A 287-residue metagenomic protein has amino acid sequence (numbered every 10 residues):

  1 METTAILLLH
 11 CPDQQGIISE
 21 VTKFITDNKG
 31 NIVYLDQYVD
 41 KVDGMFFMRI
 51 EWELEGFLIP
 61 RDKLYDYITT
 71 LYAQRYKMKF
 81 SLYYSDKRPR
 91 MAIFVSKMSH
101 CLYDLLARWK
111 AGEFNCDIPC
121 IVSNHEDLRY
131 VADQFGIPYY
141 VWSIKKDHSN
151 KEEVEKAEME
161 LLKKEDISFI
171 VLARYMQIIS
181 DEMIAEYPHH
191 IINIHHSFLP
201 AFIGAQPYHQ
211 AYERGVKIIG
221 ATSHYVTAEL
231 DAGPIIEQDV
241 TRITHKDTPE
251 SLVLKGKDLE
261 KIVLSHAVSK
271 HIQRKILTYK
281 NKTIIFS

Functional and structural regions predicted by a protein language model:
M1-P89: A conserved regulatory-domain signal marking ACT and ACT-like small-molecule sensing domains and adjacent regulatory
H10, A92-F94, V122: Short hydrophobic segments within beta-strands
S85-D104: Short, low-order "capping/linker" segments at domain edges
K110-A111: Conserved mixed alpha/beta catalytic, RNA-binding, or beta-rich assembly cores of soluble enzyme, regulatory
C116-D127: Short internal beta-strands
N124-H125, S149-E153, E165-S287: Donor/substrate-binding cores of folate-linked one-carbon enzymes
R129-Q134, I184-E186: Short loop/helix-cap segments at secondary-structure boundaries that form the rim of catalytic
D133, I137-E165: Adenosine-nucleotide cofactor-binding segment
